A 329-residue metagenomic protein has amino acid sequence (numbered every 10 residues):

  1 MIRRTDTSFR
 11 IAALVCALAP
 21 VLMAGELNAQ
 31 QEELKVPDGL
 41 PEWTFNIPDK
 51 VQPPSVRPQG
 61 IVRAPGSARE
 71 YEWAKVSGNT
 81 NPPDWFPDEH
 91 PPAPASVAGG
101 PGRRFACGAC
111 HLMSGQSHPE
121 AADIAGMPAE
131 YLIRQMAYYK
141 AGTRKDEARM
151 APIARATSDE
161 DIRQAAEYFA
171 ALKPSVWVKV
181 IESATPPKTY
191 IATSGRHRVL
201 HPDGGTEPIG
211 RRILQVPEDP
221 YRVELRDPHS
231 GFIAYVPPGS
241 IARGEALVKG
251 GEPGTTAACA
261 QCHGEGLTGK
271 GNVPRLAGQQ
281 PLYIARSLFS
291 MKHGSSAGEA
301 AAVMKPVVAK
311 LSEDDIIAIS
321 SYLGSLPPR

Functional and structural regions predicted by a protein language model:
M1-F9: N-terminal secretory signal peptides that target proteins for export/translocation
A12-L22: Bacterial N-terminal signal peptides
L22-A29: Sec/Tat signal peptide C-region and signal peptidase I cleavage site
Q30-F105, A109, K145-A258, H293-R329: Flexible coil segments in periplasmic/lumen-exposed cytochrome c-class electron-transfer proteins
G108, A125, A260, P274-A277: Cys/His/Pro-rich metal-binding microdomains
M113, E265: Cys/His-rich metal-chelating microdomains
Q116-S117, T268: Short, non-ligating residues that shape and space the ligands of small metal-coordination modules and catalytic
A125-A151, A277-F289, H293-A302: Extended intrinsically disordered, low-complexity coil regions enriched in Ser, Thr, Gly, Ala and often Pro
